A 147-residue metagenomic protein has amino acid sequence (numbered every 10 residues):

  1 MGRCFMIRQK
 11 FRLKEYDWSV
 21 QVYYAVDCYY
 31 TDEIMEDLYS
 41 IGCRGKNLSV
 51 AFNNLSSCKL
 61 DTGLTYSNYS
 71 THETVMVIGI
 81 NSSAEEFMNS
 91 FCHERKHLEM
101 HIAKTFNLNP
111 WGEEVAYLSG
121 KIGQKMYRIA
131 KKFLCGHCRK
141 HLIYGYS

Functional and structural regions predicted by a protein language model:
C4-K59: Non-catalytic terminal regions of proteins
I41-E85, L98: Active-site scaffold of zinc-dependent metalloenzymes
N89-H101: Active-site recognition of the HExxH zinc-binding catalytic motif
H101-N107: Short helix/strand-bridging catalytic loops that position acidic/His residues to coordinate divalent metals and engage
N109-H141: Post-HExxH zinc-binding segment in Zn-dependent metallohydrolases
